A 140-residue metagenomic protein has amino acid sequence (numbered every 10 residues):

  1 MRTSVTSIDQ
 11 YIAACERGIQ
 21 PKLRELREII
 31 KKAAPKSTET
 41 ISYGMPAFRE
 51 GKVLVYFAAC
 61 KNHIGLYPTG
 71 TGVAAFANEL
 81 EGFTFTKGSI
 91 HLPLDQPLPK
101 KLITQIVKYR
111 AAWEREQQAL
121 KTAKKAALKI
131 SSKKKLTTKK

Functional and structural regions predicted by a protein language model:
M1-K140: Charge-dense, helix-prone N-terminal extensions
